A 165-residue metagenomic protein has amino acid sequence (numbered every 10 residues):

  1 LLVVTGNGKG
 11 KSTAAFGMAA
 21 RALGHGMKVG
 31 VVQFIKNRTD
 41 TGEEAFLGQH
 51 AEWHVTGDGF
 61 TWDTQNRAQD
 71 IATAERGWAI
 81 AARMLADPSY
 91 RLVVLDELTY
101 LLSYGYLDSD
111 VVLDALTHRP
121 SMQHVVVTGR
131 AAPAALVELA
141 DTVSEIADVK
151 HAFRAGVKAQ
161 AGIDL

Functional and structural regions predicted by a protein language model:
L1-A86: Conserved P-loop
Q33, V55, E97, G129-R130: Short secondary-structure boundary segments
T61, A82-S89, L98-L165: Replace "adjacent to P-loop NTPase cores in ATP/GTP-dependent enzymes" with "adjacent to NTP-binding cores
